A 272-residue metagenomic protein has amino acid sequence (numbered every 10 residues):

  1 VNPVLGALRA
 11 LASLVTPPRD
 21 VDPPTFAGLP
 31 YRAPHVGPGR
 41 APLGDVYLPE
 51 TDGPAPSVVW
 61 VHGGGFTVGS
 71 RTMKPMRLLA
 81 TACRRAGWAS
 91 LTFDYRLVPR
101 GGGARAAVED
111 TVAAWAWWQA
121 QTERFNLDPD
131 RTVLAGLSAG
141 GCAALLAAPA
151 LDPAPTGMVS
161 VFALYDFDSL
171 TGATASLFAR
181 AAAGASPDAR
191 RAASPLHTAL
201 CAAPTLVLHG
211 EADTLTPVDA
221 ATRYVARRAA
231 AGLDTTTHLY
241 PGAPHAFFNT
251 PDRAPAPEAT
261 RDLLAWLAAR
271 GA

Functional and structural regions predicted by a protein language model:
V1-A272: Alpha/beta-hydrolase superfamily serine-hydrolase fold, recognizing
